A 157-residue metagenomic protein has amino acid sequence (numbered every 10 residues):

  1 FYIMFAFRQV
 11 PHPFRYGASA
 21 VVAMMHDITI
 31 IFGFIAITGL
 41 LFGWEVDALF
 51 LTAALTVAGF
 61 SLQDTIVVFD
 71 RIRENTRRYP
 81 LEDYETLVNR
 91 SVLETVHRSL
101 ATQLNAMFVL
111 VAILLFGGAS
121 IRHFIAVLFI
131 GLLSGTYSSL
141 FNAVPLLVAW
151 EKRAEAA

Functional and structural regions predicted by a protein language model:
Y2-R8, A101-A149: Hydrophobic, glycine/alanine-rich multi-pass transmembrane helices and their short helix-loop junctions in large
F5, Q9-V10, T38-F42, V46 (+4 more regions): Membrane-interfacial segments
F14-R73: Hydrophobic transmembrane alpha-helices and their membrane-interface caps in long multi-pass transport proteins
G17, F32, D64-R71, N75 (+2 more regions): Membrane-spanning helices that line or support transport/gating and their immediate boundary helices in channels
A18, V92, V96, L100 (+1 more regions): Internal alpha-helical transmembrane segments of multi-pass membrane proteins, especially GPCRs
A23, D27, V57-F60, D64 (+3 more regions): Membrane-embedded alpha-helical bundles that form the substrate/pore pathway in multi-pass transport systems
E45-A58, P80-L87, L110-G118, R153-A157: Alpha-helical membrane-embedding segments and immediately adjacent membrane-interface amphipathic helices
Y79-S99: Helix-loop junctions and hydrophobic alpha-helical segments within the transmembrane domains of large membrane
